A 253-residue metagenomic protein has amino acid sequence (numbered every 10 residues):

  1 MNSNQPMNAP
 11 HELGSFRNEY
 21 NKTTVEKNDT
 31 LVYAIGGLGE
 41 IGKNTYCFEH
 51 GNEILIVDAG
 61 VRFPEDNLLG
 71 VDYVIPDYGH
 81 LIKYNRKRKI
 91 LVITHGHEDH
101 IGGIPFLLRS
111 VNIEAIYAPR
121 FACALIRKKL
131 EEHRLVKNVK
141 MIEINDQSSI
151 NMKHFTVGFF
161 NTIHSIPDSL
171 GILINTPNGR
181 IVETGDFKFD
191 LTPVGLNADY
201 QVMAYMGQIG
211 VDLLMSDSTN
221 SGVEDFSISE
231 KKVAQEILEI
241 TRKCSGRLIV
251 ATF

Functional and structural regions predicted by a protein language model:
M1-N4: Alpha-helical coupling/stalk and coiled-coil linker elements that connect catalytic or binding modules and transmit
P6-V92, H97-F253: His/Asp/Glu-rich metal-coordinating catalytic cores of metallo-dependent phosphodiesterases/hydrolases acting on
